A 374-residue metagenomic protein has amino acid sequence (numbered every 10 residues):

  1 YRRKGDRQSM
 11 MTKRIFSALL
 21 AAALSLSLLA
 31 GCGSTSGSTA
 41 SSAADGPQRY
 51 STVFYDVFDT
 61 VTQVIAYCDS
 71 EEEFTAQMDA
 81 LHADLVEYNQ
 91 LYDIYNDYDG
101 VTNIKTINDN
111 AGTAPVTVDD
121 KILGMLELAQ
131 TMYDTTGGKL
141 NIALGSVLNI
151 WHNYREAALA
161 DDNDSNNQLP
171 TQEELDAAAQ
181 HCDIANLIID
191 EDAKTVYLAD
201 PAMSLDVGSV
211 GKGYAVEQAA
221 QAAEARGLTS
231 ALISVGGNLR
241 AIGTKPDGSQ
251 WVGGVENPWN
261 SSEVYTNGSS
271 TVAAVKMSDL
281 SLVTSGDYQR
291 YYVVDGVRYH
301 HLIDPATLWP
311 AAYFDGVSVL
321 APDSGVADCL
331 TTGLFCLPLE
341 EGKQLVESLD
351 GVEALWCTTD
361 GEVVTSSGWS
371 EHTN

Functional and structural regions predicted by a protein language model:
R3-R7, M11-A18, A23-N374: Mature catalytic core of soluble alpha/beta enzymes
